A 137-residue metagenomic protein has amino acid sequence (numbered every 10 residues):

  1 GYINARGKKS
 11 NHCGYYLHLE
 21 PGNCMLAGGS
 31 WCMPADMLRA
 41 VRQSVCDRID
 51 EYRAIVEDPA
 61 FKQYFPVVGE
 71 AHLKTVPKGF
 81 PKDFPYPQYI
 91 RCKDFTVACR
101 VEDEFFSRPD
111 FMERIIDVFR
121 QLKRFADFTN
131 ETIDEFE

Functional and structural regions predicted by a protein language model:
G1-C46: Aromatic- and glycine-enriched beta-alpha-beta binding-site module
I3, M37, I49, I55 (+3 more regions): Weak global preference for isoleucine
C13, G22-A27, P59, Q63 (+2 more regions): Generic structural motif recognizing short loop/turn segments at the entrances and edges of beta-strands
G28-P77: A contiguous pocket-lining binding segment that forms or flanks enzyme active sites
P66-E137: Long, solvent-exposed, polar/charged low-complexity segments
